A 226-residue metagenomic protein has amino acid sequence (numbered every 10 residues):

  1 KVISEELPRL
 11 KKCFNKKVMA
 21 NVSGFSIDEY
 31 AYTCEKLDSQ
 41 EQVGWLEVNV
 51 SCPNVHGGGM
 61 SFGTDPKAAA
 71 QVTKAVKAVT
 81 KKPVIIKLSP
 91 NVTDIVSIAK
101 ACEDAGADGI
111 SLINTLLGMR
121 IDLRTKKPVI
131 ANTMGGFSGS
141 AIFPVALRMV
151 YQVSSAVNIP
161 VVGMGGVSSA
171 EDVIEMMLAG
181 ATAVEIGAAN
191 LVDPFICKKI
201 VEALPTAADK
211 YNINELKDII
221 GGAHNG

Functional and structural regions predicted by a protein language model:
K1-F14: Glycine-rich, positively charged N-terminal anion/phosphate-binding segment
V2-I3, A69, V173, I219: Hydrophobic/aromatic residues in well-formed alpha-helices
R9, A75, A203, A207: Solvent-exposed, charged/polar functional surfaces in cytosolic regulatory/catalytic domains
K12-C13, F25-V162, S168-I186: Alpha/beta enzyme core
I121-G135, M177, A189-I213: C-terminal helical cap(s) of enzyme catalytic domains, especially alpha/beta-barrels
F143, E202-G226: Extended, intrinsically disordered, low-complexity segments
